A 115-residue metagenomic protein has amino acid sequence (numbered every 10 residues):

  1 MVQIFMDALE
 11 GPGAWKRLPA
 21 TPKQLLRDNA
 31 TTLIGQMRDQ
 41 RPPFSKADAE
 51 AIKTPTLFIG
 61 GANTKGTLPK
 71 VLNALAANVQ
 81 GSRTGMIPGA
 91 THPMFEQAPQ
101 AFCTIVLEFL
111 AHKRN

Functional and structural regions predicted by a protein language model:
M1-I34, Q40-R41: Conserved alpha/beta-hydrolase catalytic His-Asp/Glu region
I4, D28, T32-G35, A74 (+1 more regions): Alpha-helical elements of Rossmann-like donor-binding domains used by nucleotide-donor carbohydrate transfer enzymes
F44-K53, L75-A76: Serine-hydrolase catalytic core
I52, F58-G60: Short beta-strand/loop motif that positions the catalytic acidic residue of the alpha/beta-hydrolase fold
K53-T54, G81: Active-site acidic short loop of glycosyltransferases
A62-N63, P93: Short donor-sugar binding/catalytic loops of nucleotide-sugar-dependent glycosyltransferases, especially enzymes
K65-V71: Conserved alpha/beta-hydrolase "acid-adjacent" motif
Q80-N115: Catalytic active-site module of serine/aspartate enzymes centered on a nucleophile-bearing elbow/loop
